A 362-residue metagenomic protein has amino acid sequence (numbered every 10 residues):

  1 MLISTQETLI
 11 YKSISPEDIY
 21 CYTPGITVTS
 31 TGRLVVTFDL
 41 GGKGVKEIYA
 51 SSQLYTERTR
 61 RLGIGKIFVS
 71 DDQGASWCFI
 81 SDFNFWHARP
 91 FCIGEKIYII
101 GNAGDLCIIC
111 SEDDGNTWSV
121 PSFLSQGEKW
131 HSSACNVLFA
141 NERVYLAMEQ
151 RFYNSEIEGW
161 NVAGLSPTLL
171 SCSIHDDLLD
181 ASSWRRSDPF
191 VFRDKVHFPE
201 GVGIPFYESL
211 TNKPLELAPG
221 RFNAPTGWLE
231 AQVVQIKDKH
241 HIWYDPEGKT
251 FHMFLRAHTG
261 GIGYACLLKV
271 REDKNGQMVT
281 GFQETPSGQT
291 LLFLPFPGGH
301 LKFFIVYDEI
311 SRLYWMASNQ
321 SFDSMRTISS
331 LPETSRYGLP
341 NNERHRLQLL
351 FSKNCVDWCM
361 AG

Functional and structural regions predicted by a protein language model:
M1-S133, F139-E230, V234-P297, D308-L313 (+1 more regions): Beta-rich carbohydrate-recognition and catalytic domains
I305: Catalytic cores of secreted/periplasmic lytic hydrolases that degrade extracellular macromolecules
